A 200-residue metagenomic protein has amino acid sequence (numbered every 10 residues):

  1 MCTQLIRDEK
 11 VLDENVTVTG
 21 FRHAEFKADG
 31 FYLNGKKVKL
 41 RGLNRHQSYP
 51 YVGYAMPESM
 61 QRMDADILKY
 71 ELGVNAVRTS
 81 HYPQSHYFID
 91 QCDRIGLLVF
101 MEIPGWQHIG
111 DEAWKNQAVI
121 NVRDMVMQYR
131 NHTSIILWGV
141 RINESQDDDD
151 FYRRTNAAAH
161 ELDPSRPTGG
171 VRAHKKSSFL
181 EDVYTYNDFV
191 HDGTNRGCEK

Functional and structural regions predicted by a protein language model:
M1-V99, N121, I136-L137, E161: Secreted/periplasmic carbohydrate-active enzymes, especially glycoside hydrolases
D66, A76-K200: Substrate-binding/catalytic cleft of secreted carbohydrate-active enzymes, primarily glycoside hydrolases
